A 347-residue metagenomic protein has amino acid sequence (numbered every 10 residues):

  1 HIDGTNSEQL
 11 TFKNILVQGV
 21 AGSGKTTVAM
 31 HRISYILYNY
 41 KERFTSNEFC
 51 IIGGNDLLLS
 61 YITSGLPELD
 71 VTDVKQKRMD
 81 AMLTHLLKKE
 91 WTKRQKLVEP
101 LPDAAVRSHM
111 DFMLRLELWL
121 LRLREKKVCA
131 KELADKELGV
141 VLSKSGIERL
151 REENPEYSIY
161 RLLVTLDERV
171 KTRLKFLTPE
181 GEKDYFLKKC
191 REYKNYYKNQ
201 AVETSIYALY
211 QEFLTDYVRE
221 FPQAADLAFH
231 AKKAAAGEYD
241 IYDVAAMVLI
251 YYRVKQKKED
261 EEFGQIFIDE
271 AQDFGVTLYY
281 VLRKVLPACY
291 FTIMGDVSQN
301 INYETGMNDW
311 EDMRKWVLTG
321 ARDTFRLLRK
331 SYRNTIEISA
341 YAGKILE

Functional and structural regions predicted by a protein language model:
H1, K194, I206, A340-K344: Domain-scale detector for complete catalytic domains at protein termini or as standalone homologs
H1-K96, R107, D111: P-loop NTPase Walker
N6, L37-K41, T63, P67-D70 (+4 more regions): Hydrophobic/aromatic-lined pockets within catalytic cores
G22, H109, E152-I159, S331: Short beta->alpha junction loops/turns
H31-Y38, L249-Y252, K284: Contiguous, well-ordered alpha-helical segments that form the cores/surfaces of helical PPI scaffolds
E42-R43, N47, D56, S60-T84 (+3 more regions): Conserved helicase motor core of SF1/SF2 NTP-dependent helicases
P67-E152, R161, T165, R169: Conserved P-loop NTPase-based nucleic-acid remodeling module centered on helicase motor cores
K126-Q265, G275-Y279: Conserved helicase NTPase catalytic core signature
